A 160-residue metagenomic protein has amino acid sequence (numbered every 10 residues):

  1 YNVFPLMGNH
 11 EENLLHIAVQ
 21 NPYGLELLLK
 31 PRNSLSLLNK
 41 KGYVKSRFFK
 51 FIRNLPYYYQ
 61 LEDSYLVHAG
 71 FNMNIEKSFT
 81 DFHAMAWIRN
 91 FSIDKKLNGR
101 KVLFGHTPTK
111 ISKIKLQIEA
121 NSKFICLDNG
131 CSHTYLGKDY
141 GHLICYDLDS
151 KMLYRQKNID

Functional and structural regions predicted by a protein language model:
Y1-E62, R89-S92: Active-site neighborhood of divalent metal-dependent phosphoester bond hydrolases
V3-F4, D63, K101, K123: The start of beta-strands in P-loop NTPase/AAA+ ATPase cores
M7-G8, V67, G105, L127: Active-site flanking residues adjacent to catalytic metal/cofactor-binding acidic residues
N9-E11, G70-N72, P108-T109, G130-S132: Catalytic metal-binding/acid-base residues of hydrolase active sites
H16-V19, E76, I114, L136: Short, function-defining helix-loop hinge/capping sites that tune catalysis or transport
K41-S112: His/acidic metal-ligating clusters that form di-metal
D81-Q156: Conserved beta-sheet core of the metallophosphoesterase superfamily
N158-D160: A short, surface-exposed interaction/processing loop segment used at functional sites
